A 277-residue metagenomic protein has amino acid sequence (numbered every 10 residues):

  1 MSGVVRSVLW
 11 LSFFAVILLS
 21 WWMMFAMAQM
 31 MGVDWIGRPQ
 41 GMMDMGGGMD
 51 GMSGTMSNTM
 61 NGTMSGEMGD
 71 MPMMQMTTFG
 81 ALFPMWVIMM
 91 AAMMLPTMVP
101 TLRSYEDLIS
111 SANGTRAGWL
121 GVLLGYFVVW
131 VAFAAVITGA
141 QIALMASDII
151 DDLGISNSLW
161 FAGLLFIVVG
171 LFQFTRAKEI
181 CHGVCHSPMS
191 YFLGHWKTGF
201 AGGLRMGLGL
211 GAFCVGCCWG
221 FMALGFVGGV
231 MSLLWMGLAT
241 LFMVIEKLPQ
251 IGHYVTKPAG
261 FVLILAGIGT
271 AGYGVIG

Functional and structural regions predicted by a protein language model:
M1-W86, M145, I149-G154, R176-K197 (+1 more regions): Histidine-/acidic- and/or cysteine-rich, low-complexity loops and terminal segments associated with membrane
G3-V5, F242-A266: Interfacial loop-to-transmembrane junctions
F14-S20, K257-V275: Final/C-terminal transmembrane alpha-helix of multipass membrane proteins
D70-A91, L165-V169, T198-A212: Small-residue-enriched transmembrane helix starts and helix-helix packing motifs in multi-pass inner-membrane proteins
L82-F127, V131: Juxtamembrane transmembrane-helix termini in multi-pass membrane transport proteins
V131-A146, W160-S187: Transmembrane alpha-helix/helix-exit interface in multi-pass inner-membrane proteins
A134-Q141, F213, A266-G277: Hydrophobic alpha-helical transmembrane segments in multi-pass integral membrane proteins
F172-I180, G202-V230: Alpha-helical transmembrane segments of helical membrane proteins, especially in multi-pass transport, channel
